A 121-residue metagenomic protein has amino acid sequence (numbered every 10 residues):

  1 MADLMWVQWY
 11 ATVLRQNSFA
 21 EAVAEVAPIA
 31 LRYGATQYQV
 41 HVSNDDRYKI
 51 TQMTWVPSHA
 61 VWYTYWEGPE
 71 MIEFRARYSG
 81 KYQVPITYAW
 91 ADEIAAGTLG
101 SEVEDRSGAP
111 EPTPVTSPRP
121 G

Functional and structural regions predicted by a protein language model:
M1-I72, K81-G121: Short S/T/G/P-rich N-terminal loop/turn motif that feeds into the first structured element of a domain
